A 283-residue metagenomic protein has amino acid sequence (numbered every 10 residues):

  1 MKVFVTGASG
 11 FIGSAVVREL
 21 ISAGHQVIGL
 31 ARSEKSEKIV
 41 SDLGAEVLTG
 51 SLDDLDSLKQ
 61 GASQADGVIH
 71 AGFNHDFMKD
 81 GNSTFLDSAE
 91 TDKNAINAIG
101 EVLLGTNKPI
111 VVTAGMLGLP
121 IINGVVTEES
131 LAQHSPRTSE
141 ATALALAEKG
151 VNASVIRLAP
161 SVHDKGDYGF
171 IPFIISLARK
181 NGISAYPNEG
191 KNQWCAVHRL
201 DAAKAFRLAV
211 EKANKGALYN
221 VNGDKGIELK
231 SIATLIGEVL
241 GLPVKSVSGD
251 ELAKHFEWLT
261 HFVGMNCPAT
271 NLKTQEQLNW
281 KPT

Functional and structural regions predicted by a protein language model:
K2, A203-L259, N266: Mid/C-terminal beta-alpha module of Rossmann-like enzyme folds, strongest in SDR-family dehydrogenases/epimerases
V3-H25: N-terminal Rossmann NAD(P)H-binding glycine-rich loop of SDR-like oxidoreductase domains
Q26-I28, N74, K79-S135: Conserved Rossmann-fold NAD(P)-dependent oxidoreductase catalytic core, especially the SDR/UDP-sugar
G29-N94, E101: NAD(P)H-binding glycine-rich loop region in Rossmannoid oxidoreductase-like domains and their noncatalytic homologs
G50, L55, T260-T283: C-terminal amphipathic/interface module of NAD(P)-dependent oxidoreductases and related NAD-binding regulators
R137, V162-F173, K180-N181, R199 (+2 more regions): Glycine/proline-rich active-site loop of Rossmann-fold NAD(P)-dependent oxidoreductases
A141-K165: Conserved beta-loop-beta element that borders a ligand/cofactor-binding pocket
S176-V197: A conserved pocket-lining segment of Rossmann-fold NAD(P)-dependent short-chain dehydrogenase/reductase
